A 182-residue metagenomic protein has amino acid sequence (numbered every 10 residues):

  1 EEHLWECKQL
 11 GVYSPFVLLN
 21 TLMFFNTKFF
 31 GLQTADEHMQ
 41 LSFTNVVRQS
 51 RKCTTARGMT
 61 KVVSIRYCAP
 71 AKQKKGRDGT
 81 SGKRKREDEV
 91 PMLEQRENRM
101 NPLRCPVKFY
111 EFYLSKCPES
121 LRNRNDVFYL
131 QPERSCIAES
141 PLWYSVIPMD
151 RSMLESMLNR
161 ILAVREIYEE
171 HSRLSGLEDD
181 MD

Functional and structural regions predicted by a protein language model:
E1-D182: Extended, non-catalytic subsegments within catalytic or DNA/protein-binding/adaptor domains
